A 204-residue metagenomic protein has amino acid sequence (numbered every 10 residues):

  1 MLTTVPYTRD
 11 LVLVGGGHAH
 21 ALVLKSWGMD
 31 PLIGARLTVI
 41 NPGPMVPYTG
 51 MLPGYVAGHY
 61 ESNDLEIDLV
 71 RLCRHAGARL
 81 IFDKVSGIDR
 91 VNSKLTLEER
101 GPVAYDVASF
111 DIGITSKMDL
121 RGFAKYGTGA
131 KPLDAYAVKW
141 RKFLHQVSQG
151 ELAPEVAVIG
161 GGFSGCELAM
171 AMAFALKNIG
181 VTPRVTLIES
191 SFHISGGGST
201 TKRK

Functional and structural regions predicted by a protein language model:
M1-T8, H75-A157, N178: FAD-binding core/adjacent interface of flavoenzyme oxidoreductases
L2-R79, E167-S199: Beta1-alpha1 glycine-rich phosphate/pyrophosphate-binding loop at the start of Rossmann-like nucleotide-binding domains
G17, I114, G162: Active-site glycine-rich loops that stabilize anionic/oxyanionic intermediates across multiple enzyme folds
A19, G87, S164: Glycine-/small-residue-rich active-site loops that bind phosphorylated ligands and cofactors
D30, A35, G54-V56, N63 (+5 more regions): General N-terminal targeting signals
P47, H59, N63, G87-I88 (+5 more regions): A broad, structure-centric signal for solvent-exposed, well-ordered loop/edge residues that line or flank functional
Y126-K204: Predominantly flavin-linked oxidoreductase catalytic cores and closely associated redox partners
